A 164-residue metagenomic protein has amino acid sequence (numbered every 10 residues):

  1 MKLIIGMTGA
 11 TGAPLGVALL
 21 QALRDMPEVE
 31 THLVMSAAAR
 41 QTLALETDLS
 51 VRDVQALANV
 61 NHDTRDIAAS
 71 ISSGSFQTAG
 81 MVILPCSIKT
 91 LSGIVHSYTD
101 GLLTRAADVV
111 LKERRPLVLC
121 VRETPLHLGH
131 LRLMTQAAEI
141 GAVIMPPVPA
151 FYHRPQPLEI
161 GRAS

Functional and structural regions predicted by a protein language model:
M1-A38: N-terminal phosphate-binding or glycine-rich loops at protein starts, especially the Walker A/P-loop of NTPases
G9-G12, N61, V82, A137: Buried hydrophobic positions in well-ordered alpha/beta secondary-structure cores of metabolic enzymes
T31-L33, L117, I144: Hydrophobic beta-strand scaffold residues
V34-N59: N-terminal beta-loop-helix "entrance" segment that forms/cooperates in small-molecule cofactor or anionic ligand
I67-R132: Helix-loop-strand module that forms the ligand-binding subsite of alpha/beta enzymes
Q136-F151: A glycine-rich helix N-cap at a beta->alpha junction
A163-S164: Conserved small/polar residues in nucleotide/adenosyl-binding loops
